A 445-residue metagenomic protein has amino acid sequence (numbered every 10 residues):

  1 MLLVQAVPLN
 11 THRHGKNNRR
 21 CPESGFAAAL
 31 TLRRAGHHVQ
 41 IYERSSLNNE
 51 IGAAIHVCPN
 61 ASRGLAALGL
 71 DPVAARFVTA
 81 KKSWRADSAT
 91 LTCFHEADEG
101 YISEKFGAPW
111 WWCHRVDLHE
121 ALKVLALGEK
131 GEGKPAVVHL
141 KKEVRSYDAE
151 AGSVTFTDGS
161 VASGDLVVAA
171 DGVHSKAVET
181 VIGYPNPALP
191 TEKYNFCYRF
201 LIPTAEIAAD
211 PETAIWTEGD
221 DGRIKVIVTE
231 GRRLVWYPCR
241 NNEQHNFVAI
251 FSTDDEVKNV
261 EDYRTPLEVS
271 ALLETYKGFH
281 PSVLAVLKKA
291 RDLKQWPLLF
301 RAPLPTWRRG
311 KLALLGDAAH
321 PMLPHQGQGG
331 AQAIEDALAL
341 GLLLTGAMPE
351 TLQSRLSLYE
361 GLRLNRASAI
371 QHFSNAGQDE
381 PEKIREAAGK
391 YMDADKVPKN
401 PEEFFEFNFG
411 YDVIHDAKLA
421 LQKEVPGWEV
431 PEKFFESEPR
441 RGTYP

Functional and structural regions predicted by a protein language model:
L2-N18, S24, R44, N48-N60: Accessory recognition modules or surfaces
L3-H14, A80, A86-C93, Q326-G327 (+1 more regions): C-terminal helical "tail/cap" subdomain of flavin- and related membrane-associated enzymes
G15-K16, V39-Q40, V137, V161 (+2 more regions): Hydrophobic "anchor" residues on beta-strands that sit immediately upstream of conserved functional sites
R20-S45, V168-D171, Y198, W236 (+1 more regions): Conserved mid-domain beta->alpha element of the FAD-binding
A28, I51, A149, A177-T180 (+1 more regions): Short glycine-/acidic-enriched loop or helix-start segments at secondary-structure transitions that form or flank
I51-L125, P135, P381-K383, D393: Active-site-adjacent segment of FAD-dependent monooxygenases/related oxidoreductases
G52, L68-G69, V78, A97 (+4 more regions): Short, flexible helix/strand-to-coil boundary loops that buttress conserved ligand/catalytic motifs in alpha/beta
T92-C93, P109, E120-R291: Conserved FAD-binding catalytic core of PHBH/FMO-like flavoproteins
